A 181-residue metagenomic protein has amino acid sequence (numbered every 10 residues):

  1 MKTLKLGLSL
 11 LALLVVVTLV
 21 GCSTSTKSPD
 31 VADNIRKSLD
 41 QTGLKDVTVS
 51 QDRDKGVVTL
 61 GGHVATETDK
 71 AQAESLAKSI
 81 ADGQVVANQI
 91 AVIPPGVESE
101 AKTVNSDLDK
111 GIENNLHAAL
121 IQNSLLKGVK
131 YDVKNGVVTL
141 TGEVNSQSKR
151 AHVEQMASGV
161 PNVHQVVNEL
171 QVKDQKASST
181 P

Functional and structural regions predicted by a protein language model:
K2-P181: N-terminal targeting leaders
